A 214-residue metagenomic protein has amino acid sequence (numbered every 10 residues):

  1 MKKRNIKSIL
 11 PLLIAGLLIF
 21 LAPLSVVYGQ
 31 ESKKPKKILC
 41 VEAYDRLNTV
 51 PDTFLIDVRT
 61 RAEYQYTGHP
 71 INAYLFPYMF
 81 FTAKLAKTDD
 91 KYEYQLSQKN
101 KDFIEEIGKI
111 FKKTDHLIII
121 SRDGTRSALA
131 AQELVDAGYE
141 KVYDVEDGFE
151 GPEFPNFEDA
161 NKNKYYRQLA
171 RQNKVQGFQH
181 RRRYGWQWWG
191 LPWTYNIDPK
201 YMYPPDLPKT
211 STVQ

Functional and structural regions predicted by a protein language model:
K2-I14: Bacterial N-terminal signal peptides that target proteins for export
P11-P23: Bacterial N-terminal signal peptides
V27-T49, Q65-D115, S127-Q214: Rhodanese-like catalytic fold shared by cysteine-dependent sulfurtransferases and DSP/PTP-type phosphatases
F54-R59, A73-F76: Short hydrophobic beta-strand that contains or immediately precedes a catalytic carboxylate
I120: Short, surface-exposed ligand- or partner-binding patches at beta-edge/loop junctions that are enriched in aromatics
G124: Conserved G/P- and acidic residue-centered "switch" motifs that form tight phosphate/ATP-binding loops in soluble
